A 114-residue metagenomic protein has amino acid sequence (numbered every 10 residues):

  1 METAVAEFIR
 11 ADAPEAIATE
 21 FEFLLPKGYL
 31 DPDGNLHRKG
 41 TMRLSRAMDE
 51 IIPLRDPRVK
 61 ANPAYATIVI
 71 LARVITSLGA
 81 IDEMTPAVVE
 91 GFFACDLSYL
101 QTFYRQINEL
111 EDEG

Functional and structural regions predicted by a protein language model:
E2-G114: Short, surface-exposed, charged amphipathic helix/loop patches that serve as local interaction elements
